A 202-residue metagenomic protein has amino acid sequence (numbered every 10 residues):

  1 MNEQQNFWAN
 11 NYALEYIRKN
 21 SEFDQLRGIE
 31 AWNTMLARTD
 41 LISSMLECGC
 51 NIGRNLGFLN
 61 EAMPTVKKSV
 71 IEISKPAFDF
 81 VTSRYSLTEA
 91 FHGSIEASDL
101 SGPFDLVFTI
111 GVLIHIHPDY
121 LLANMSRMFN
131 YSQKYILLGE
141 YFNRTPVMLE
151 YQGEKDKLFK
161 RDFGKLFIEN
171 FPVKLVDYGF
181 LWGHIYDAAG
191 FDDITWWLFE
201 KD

Functional and structural regions predicted by a protein language model:
M1-G102, I116-D202: Class I (Rossmann-like) S-adenosyl-L-methionine-dependent methyltransferase catalytic domain, capturing the SAM-binding
F108: A conserved beta-strand element that flanks and buttresses the S-adenosyl-L-methionine
V112: Conserved sequence/active-site signature of Rossmann-fold short-chain dehydrogenase/reductase
